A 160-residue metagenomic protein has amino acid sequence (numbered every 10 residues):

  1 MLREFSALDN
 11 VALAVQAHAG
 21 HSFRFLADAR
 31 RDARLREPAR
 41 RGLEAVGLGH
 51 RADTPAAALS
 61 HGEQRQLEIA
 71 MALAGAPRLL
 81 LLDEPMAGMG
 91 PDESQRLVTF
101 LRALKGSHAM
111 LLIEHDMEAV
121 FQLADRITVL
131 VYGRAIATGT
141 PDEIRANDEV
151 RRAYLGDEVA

Functional and structural regions predicted by a protein language model:
M1-A160: Glycine-rich phosphate-binding loops of nucleotide-dependent enzymes
